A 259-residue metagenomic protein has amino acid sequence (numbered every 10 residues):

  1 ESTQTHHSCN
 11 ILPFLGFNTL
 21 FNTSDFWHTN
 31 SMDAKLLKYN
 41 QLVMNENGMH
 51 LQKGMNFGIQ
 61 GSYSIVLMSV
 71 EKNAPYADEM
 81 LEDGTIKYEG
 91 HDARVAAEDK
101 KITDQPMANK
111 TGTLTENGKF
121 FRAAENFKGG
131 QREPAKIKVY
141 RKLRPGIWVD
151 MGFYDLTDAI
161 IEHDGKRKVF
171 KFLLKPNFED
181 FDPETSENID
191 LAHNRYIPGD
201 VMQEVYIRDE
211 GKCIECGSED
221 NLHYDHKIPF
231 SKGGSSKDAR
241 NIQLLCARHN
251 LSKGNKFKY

Functional and structural regions predicted by a protein language model:
F14-G16, N22-V149: Acidic, glycine-rich low-complexity segments with interspersed aromatic residues
A123-N126, N177-K212, S236, R240: Short, charged surface segments at domain edges that flank catalytic/cofactor-binding sites
A135, G152-Y154, D209: Short beta-strand or tight-loop elements that sit immediately N-terminal to catalytic metal-binding acidic residues
K142-I189: Compact mixed alphabeta submodule
V205, H226-K227, R248-H249: N-terminal cysteine/histidine-rich coordination modules
C216-L244, F257: Histidine-centered nuclease catalytic patch
A247-Y259: Short metal-binding segments enriched for Cys and/or His
